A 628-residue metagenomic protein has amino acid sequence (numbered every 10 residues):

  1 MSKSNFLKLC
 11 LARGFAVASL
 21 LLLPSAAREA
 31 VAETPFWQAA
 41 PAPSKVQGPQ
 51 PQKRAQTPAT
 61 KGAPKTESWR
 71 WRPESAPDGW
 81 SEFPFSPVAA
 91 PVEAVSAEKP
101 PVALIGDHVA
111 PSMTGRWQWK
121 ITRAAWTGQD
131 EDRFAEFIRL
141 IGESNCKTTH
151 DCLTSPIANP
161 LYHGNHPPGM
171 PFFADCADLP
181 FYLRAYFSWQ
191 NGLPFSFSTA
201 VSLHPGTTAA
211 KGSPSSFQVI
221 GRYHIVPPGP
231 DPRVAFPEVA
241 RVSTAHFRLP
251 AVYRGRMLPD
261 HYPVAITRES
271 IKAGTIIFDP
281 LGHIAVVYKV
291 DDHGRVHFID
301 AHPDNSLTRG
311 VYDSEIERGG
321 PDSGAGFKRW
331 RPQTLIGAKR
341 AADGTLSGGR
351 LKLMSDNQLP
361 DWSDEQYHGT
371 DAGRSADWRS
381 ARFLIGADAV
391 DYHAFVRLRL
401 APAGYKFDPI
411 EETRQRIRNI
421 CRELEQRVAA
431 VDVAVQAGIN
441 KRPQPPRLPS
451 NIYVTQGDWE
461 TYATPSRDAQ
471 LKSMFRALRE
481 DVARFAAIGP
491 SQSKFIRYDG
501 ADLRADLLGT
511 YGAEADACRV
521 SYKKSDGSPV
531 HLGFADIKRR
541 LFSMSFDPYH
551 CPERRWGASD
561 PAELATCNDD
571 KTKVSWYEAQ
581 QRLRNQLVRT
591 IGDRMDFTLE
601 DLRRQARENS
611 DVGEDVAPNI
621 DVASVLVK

Functional and structural regions predicted by a protein language model:
S2-F15: Bacterial N-terminal signal peptides that target proteins for export
R13-P24: Bacterial N-terminal signal peptides
A27-A32: Boundary at the C-terminal end of the N-terminal hydrophobic targeting segment
T34-T57, K61-P73: N-terminal propeptides/low-complexity segments immediately following signal peptides in secreted or periplasmic proteins
W37, W69-V242, A251-G255, A342-K628: Mixed-charge, low-complexity intrinsically disordered regions
P227-P259, P303-L351: A recognition module on extended beta-rich or small alphabeta surfaces enriched in W/G with H and D/E
A265-A273, I277: Short, well-ordered loop/turn sites that connect or cap secondary structure elements
P280, Y288-G310: Catalytic Cys-His active-site segments of thiol-dependent hydrolases/isopeptidases
